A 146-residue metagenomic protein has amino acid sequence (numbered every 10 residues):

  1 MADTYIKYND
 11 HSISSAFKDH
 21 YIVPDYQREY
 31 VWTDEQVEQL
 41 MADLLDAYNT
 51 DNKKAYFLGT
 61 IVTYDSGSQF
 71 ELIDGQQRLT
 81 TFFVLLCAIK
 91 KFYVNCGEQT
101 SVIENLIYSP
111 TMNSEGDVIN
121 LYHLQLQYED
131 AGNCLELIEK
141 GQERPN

Functional and structural regions predicted by a protein language model:
M1-N146: Glycine- and hydrophobic-rich flexible loops that cap the catalytic core of alpha/beta enzyme folds
